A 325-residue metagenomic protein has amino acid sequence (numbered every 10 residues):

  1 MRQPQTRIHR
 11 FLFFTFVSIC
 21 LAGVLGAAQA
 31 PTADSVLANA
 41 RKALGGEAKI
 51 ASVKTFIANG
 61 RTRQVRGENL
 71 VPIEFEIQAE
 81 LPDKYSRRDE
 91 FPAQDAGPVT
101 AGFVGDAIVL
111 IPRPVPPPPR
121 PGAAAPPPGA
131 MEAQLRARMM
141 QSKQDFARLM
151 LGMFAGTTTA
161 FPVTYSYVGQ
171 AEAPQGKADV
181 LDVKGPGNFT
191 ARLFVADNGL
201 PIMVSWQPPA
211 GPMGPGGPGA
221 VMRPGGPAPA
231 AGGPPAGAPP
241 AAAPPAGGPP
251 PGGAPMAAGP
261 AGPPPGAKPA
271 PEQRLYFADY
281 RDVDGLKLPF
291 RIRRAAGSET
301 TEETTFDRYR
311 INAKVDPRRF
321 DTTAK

Functional and structural regions predicted by a protein language model:
R2-F16: Bacterial N-terminal signal peptides that target proteins for export
L12-G26: Bacterial N-terminal signal peptides
A28-V36: Cleaved targeting-peptide boundary
S35-A38, K42-A43, E47-P119, P162-E172 (+1 more regions): N-terminal mature ectodomain segment of secretory-pathway/periplasmic proteins
V65-I77, D83-K84, V115-P119, A123-Q144 (+6 more regions): Subset-of-secretome marker
Q78-R148, A191, A220, P227 (+2 more regions): An acidic-aromatic
Q94, Q170-A324: Gly/Pro-enriched, hydrophobic low-complexity segments that function as extracytoplasmic propeptides/linkers
S142-D182, I202-V204: Short, conserved active-site entrance elements at the starts or edges of catalytic domains
